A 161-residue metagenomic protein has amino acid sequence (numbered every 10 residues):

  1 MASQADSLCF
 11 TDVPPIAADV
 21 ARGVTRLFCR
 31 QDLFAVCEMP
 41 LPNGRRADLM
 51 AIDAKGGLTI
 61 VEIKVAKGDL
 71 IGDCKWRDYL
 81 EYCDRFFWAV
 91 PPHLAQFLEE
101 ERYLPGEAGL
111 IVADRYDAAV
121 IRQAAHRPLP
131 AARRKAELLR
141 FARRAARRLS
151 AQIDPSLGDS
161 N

Functional and structural regions predicted by a protein language model:
A2-L33, N43, E99, Y103-N161: Non-catalytic C-terminal interaction segments of nucleic acid-processing enzymes
L8, V65-A113: Catalytic cores of nucleic-acid endonucleases
V20, R45, I71-K75: Amphipathic coiled-coil/heptad-repeat helices and related helical stalk/stem segments that mediate oligomerization
F28-R30, D53-A54, L80-Y82: Flexible, charged surface loops at secondary-structure boundaries
V36, M50, I111: Residues in well-ordered beta-strands of folded domains
E38-P40, E62-G68: Short, flexible loop segments at the rims of nucleotide/cofactor-binding pockets, characterized by
N43, A47-I60: Active-site beta-strand-loop-beta-strand hairpin of nuclease catalytic cores that positions key catalytic residues
L58, A95, D117-A119: Flexible, glycine-rich phosphate/dinucleotide-binding loops and adjacent beta-alpha linkers at cofactor/substrate
